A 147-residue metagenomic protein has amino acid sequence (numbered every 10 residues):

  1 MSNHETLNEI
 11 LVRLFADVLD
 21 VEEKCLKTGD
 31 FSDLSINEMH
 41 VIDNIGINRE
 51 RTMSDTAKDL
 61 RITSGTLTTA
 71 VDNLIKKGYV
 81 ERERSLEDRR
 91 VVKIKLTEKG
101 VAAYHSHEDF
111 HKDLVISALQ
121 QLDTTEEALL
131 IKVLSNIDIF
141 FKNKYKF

Functional and structural regions predicted by a protein language model:
M1-S32: N-terminal leader segment of winged-helix/HTH proteins
N3-E5, L14, D109-F147: Terminal interaction helix/tail motif
L11, F15-V18, E38, L60 (+2 more regions): Short amphipathic alpha-helical/adjacent loop interface patches that line ligand and macromolecule-binding sites
E23-T63: N-terminal helix-turn-helix DNA-binding core of bacterial DNA-binding proteins
D43, D72-N73: Core alpha-helical elements of the protein kinase catalytic domain, predominantly the helix directly N-terminal
D43-I47, E108, S135: Short, locally clustered residues in the helix-turn-helix/winged-helix DNA-binding domain
T63-T66, A70: Helix-turn-helix DNA-binding motif, specifically the short coil turn and the N-cap/start of the second
N73-L129: Charged, amphipathic alpha-helical coiled-coil/dimerization segments
